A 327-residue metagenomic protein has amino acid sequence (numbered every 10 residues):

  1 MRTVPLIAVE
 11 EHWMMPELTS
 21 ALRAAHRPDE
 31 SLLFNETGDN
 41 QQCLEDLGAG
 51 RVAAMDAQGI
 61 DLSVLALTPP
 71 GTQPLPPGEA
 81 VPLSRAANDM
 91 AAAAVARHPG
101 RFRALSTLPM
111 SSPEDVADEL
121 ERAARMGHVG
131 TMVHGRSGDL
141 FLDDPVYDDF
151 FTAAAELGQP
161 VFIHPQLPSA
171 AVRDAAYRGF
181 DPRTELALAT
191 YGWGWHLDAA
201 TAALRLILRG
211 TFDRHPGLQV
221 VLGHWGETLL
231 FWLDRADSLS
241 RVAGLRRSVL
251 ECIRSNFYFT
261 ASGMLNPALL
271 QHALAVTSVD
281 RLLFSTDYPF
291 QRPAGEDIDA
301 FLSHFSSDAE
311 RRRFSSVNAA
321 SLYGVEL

Functional and structural regions predicted by a protein language model:
M1-V9, M14-L62, D89-R97, D118-R122 (+6 more regions): Mid-to-C-terminal alpha-helical segments outside catalytic/metal-binding sites
T3-P5, H12-E45, S169-L197, A236-N256: Active-site gating loops and adjacent loop-to-helix segments of metal-dependent hydrolytic enzymes
I7-E11, S63-L65, R103-S106, T131-V133 (+4 more regions): Hydrophobic faces of well-ordered beta-strands that scaffold small-molecule active sites in alpha/beta enzyme cores
M14-E17, G71-Q73, S111-E114, D139 (+4 more regions): Active-site environment of divalent metal-dependent phosphoester hydrolases
D61, L65-A202: Active-site gating/metal-coordination segments in enzymes
R125-G130, E156-P160, H215-L218, I253-Y258 (+1 more regions): Glycine-enriched alpha-helix->loop->beta-strand junction motifs that scaffold or abut catalytic
V133, L188-H196, R214, V220-H224 (+1 more regions): Active-site core of metal-dependent hydrolases
I207-C252: Aromatic-lined glycan-binding groove of carbohydrate-active enzymes
